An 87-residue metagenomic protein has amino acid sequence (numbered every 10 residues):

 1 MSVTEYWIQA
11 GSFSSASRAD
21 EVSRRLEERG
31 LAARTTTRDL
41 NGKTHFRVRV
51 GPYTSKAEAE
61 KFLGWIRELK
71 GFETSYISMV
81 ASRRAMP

Functional and structural regions predicted by a protein language model:
M1-T4, S14-P87: Extracytoplasmic
